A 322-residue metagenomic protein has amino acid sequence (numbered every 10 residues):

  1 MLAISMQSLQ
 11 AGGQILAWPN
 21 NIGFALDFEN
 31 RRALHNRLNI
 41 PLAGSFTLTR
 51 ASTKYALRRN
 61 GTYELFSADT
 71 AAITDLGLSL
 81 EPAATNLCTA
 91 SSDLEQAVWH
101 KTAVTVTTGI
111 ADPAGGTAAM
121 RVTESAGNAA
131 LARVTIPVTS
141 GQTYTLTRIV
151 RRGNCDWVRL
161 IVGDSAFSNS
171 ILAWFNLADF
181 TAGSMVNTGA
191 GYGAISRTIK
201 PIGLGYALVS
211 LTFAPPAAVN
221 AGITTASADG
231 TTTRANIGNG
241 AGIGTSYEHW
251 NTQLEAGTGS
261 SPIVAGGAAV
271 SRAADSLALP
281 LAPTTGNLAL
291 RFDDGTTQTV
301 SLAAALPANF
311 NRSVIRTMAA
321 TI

Functional and structural regions predicted by a protein language model:
M1-I322: Extracellular and organelle-lumenal recognition/adhesion modules and their flexible linkers in secreted
